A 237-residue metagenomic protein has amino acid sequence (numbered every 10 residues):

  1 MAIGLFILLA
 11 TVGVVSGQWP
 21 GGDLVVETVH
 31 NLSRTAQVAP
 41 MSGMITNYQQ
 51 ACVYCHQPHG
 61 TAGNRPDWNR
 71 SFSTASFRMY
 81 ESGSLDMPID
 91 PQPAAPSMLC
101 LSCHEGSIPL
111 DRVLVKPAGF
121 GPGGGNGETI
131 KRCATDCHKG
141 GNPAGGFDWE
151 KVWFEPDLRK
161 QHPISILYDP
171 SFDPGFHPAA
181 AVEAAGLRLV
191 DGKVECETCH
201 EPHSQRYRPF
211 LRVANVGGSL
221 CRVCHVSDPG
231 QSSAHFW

Functional and structural regions predicted by a protein language model:
A2-G13: Bacterial N-terminal signal peptides
G13-V53, Q57-W237: C-type cytochrome heme-c attachment and multiheme electron-transfer modules
